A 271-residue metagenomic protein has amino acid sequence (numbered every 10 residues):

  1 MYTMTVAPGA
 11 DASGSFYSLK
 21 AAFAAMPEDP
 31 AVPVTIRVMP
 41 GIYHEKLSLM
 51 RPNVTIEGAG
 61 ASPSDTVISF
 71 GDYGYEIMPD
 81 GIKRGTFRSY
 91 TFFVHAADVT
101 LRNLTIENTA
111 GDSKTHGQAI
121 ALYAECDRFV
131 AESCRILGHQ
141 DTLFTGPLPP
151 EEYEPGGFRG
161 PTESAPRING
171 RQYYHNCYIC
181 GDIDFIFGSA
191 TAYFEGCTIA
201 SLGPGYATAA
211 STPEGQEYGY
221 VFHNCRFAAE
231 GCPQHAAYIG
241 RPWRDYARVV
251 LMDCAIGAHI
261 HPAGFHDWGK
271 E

Functional and structural regions predicted by a protein language model:
M1-E271: Sequence-level preference for short, compositionally simple segments enriched in small aliphatic or small polar residues
